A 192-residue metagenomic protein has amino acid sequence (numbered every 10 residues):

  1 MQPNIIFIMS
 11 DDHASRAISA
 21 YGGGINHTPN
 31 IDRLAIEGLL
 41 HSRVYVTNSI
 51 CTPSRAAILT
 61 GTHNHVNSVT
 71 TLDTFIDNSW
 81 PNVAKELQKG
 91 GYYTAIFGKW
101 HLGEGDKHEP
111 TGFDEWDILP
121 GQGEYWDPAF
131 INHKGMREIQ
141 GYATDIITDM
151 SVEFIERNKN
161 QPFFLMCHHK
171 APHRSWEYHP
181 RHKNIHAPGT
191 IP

Functional and structural regions predicted by a protein language model:
M1-P192: Formylglycine-dependent sulfatase
